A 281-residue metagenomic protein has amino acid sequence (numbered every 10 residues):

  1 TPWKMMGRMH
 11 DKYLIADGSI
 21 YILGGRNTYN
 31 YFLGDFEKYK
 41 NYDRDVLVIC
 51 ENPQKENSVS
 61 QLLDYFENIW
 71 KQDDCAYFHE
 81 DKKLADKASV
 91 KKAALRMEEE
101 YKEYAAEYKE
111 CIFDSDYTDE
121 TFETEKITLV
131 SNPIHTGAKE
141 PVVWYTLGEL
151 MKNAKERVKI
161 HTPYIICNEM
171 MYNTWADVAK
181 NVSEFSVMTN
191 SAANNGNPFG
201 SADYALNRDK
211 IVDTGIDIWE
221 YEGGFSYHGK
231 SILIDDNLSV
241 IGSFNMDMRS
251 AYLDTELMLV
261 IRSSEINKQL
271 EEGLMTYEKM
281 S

Functional and structural regions predicted by a protein language model:
T1-K12, A16-S281: Charged, low-complexity intrinsically disordered terminal segments
